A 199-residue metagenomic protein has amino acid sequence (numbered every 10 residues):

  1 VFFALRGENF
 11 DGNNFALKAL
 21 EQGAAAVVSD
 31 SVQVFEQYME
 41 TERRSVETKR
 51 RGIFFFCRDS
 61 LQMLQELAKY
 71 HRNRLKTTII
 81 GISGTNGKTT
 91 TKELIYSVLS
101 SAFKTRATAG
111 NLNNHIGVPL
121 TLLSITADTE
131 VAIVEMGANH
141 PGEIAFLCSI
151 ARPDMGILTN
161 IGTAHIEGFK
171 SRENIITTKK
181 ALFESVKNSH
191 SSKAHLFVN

Functional and structural regions predicted by a protein language model:
V1-G81, T90-S101, L123: Short, basic phosphate-binding NTP loop
F56, Q62-V198: Phosphate-binding loop of NTP-binding sites
